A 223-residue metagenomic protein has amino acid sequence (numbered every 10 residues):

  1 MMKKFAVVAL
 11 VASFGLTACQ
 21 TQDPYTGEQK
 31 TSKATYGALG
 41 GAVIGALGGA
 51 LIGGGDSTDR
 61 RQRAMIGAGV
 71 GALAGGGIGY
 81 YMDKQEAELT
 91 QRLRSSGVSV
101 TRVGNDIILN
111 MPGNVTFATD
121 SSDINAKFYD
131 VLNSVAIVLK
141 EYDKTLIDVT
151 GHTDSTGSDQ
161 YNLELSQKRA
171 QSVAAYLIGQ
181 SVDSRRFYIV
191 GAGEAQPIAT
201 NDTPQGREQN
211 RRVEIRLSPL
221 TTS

Functional and structural regions predicted by a protein language model:
K3-A9: Sec-dependent signal peptide recognition, specifically the positively charged N-region followed immediately by
G15-A18: C-terminal motif of bacterial Sec signal peptides marking the signal peptidase cleavage site
Q22-E88: Short, low-complexity, glycine-enriched hydrophobic/amphipathic alpha-helices that associate with lipid bilayers
L39, V43, Q85, L89 (+5 more regions): Stable alpha-helical elements in mature extracytoplasmic
G75-G79, T116-I124, D159-N162: Second-shell loop/turn segments in exported
M82-N114: Amphipathic, membrane-active segments
R92, T116-G151, I178, E208-N210 (+2 more regions): Periplasmic peptidoglycan-binding/anchoring modules of Gram-negative envelope and division proteins
T150-T222: Periplasmic OmpA-like peptidoglycan-binding domain that tethers envelope proteins to the cell wall
